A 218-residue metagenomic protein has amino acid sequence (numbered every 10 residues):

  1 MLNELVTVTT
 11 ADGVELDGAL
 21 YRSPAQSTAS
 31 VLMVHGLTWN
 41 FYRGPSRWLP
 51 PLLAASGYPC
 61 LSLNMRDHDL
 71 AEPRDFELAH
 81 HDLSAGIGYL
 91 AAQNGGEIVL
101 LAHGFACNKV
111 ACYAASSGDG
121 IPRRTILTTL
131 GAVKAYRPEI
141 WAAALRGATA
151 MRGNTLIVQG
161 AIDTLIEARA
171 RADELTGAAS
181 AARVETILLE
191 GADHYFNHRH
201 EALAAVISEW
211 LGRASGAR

Functional and structural regions predicted by a protein language model:
M1-Q26: N-terminal cap/lid segment of alpha/beta-hydrolase-fold proteins
L37-G44, A54: Short substrate-entry loop that stabilizes the transition state in hydrolases
P50-L70: Conserved alpha/beta-hydrolase
P73, A192-E201: Catalytic histidine-centered segment of alpha/beta-hydrolase-like enzymes
P73-Q93: Alpha/beta-hydrolase active-site loop
G88-W141: Primarily recognizes the serine-hydrolase "nucleophile elbow" in alpha/beta-hydrolase and SGNH/GDSL folds
M151, I157-Q159, D163: Short beta-strand/loop motif that positions the catalytic acidic residue of the alpha/beta-hydrolase fold
T164-A170: Conserved alpha/beta-hydrolase "acid-adjacent" motif
